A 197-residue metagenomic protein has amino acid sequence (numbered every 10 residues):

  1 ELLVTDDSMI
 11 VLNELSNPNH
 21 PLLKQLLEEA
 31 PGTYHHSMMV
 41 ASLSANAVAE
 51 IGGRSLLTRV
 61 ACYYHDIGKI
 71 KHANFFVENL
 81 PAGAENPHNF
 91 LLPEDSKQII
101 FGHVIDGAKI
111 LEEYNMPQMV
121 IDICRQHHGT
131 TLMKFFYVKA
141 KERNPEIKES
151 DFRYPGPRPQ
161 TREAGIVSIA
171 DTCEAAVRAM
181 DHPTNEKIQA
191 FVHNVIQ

Functional and structural regions predicted by a protein language model:
E1-L27, P31-Y34: Generic detector of multi-pass transmembrane helix bundles and their immediately adjacent loops in polytopic membrane
L23-T184: Divalent metal-dependent catalytic cores for phosphoryl transfer on phosphate-bearing substrates
K187-Q197: Charge-dense polyanion-binding interfaces
